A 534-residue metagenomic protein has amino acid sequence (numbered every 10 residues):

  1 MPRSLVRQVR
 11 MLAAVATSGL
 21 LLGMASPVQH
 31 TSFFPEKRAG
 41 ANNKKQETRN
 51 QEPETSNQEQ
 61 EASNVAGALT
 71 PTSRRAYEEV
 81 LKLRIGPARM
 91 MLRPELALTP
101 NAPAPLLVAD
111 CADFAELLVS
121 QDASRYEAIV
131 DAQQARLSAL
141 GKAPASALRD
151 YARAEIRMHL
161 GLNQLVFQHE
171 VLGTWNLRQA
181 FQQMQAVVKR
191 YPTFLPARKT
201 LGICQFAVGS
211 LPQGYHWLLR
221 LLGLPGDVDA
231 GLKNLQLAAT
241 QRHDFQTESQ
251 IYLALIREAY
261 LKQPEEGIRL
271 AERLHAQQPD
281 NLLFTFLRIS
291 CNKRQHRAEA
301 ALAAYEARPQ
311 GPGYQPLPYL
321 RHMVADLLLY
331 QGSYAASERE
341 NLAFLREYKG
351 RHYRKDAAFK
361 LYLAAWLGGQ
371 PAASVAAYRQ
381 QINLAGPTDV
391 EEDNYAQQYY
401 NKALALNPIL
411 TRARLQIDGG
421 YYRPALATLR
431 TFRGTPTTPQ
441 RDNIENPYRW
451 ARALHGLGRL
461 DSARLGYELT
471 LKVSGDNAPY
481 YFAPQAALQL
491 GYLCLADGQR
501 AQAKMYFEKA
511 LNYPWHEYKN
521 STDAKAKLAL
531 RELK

Functional and structural regions predicted by a protein language model:
S63-V65, R93-P100, K142, R190 (+10 more regions): Solenoid-like repeat scaffolds
V65, L69, E79-M90, A109-L270 (+1 more regions): Short coil/linker segments at helix-helix boundaries
V65-T72, S146-A147, P212-Q213, H243-I251 (+9 more regions): Generic helix N-cap/helix-start motif at coil->alpha-helix transitions
P71-I85, N407-P424: Alpha-helical segment of the N-proximal tetratricopeptide repeat
Y77, C111, L118, E155 (+13 more regions): Residue-level recognition of tetratricopeptide repeat
L83, Q168, W175, G226 (+7 more regions): Residue-level detector of the short coil/turn that links helix A to helix B within each tetratricopeptide repeat
M91-P94, R125-G141, L172-Q183, G223-L237 (+8 more regions): Alpha-helical repeat scaffolds
L404-N407, R412-G419, K504, K509-K534: Terminal, low-structured helical/coil segments at or just beyond the last alpha-helical repeat
